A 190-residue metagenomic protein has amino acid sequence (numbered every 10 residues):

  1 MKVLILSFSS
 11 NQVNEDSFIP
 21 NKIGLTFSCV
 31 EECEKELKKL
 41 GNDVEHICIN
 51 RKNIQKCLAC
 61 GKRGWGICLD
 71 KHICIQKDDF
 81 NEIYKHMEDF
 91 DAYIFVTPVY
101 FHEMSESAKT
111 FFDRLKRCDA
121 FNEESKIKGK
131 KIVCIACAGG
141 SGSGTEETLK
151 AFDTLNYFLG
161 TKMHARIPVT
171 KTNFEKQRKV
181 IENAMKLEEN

Functional and structural regions predicted by a protein language model:
M1-T97, F101-R117, P168, F174-N190: N-terminal beta1-alpha1-beta2 submodule of the flavodoxin-like/Rossmannoid cofactor-binding fold
E106-S107, F121-R166: Short, glycine-/small-residue-rich phosphate/pyrophosphate-handling segment
